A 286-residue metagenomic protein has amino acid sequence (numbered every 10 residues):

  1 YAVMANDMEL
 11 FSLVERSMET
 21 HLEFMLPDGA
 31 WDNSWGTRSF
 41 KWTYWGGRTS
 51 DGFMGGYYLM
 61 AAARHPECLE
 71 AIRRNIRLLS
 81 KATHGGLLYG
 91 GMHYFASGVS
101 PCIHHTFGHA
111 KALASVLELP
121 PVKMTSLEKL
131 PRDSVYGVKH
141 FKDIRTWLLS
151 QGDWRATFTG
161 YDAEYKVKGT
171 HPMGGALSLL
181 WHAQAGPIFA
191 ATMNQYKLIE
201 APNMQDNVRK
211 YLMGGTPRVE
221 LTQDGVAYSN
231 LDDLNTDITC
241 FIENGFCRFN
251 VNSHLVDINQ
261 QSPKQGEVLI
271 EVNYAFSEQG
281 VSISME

Functional and structural regions predicted by a protein language model:
Y1-A5, L13-M18: Eukaryote-skewed repeat-based solenoidal scaffolds used as protein-protein interaction platforms, primarily
E9, F24-E286: Extended polysaccharide-engagement surfaces of secreted carbohydrate-active enzymes
E19-E23: Amphipathic alpha-helical segments of tetratricopeptide repeats
